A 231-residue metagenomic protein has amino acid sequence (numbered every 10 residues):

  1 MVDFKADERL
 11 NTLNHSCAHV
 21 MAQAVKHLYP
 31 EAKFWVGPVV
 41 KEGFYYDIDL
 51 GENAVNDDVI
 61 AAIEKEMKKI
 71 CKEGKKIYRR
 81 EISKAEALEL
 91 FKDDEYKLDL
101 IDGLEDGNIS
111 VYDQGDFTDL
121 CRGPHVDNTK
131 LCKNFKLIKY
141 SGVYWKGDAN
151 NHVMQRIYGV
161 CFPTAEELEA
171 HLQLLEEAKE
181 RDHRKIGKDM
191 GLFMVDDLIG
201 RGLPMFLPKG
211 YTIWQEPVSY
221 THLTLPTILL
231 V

Functional and structural regions predicted by a protein language model:
M1, V40, L50-G142, D148-P163 (+1 more regions): Non-catalytic interaction/regulatory segments
V2-E31, W35-P38, H125-D127, L203-Q215: N-terminal catalytic cores of NTP/NDP-binding nucleotidyl/phosphoryl-transfer enzymes
R9, Y45-A54, K84-L88, M205-I213: Conserved short loop/turn motifs at secondary-structure junctions
V39-Y45: Short, conserved phosphate-binding/catalytic loop or strand-edge motifs used in phosphoryl-/nucleotidyl-transfer
K179-K185, L198, W214-Y220: Core alpha-helical transmembrane segments of integral membrane proteins
L192-R201: Mixed-charge, low-complexity segments
T221-T227: Conserved small/polar residues in nucleotide/adenosyl-binding loops
